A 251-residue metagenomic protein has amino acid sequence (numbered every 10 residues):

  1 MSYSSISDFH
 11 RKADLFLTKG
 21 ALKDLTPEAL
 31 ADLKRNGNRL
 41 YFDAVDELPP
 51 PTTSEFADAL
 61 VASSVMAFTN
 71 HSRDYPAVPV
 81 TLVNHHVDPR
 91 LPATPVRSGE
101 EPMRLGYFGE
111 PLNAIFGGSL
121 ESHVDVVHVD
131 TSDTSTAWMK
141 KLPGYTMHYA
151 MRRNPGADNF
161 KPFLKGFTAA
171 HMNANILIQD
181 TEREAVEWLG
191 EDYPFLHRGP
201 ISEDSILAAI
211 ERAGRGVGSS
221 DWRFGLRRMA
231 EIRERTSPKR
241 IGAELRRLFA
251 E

Functional and structural regions predicted by a protein language model:
M1-P76: Extended catalytic core of nucleotide-activated donor transferases of GT-like folds
L17-L22, A44-D46, S63-V65, Y107-P111 (+3 more regions): Structural motif
L40, I176-L177: Hydrophobic beta-strand scaffold residues
S63-V65, S72-D74, P79-R97: Conserved active-site segments centered on acidic
H85-G144, K165-G166: Conserved catalytic-core segment of nucleotide-activated headgroup transferases in glycan assembly
R90-T94, P200-D204, A208-A250: A charged, aromatic-enriched C-terminal amphipathic alpha-helix characteristic of glycosyltransferases across folds
T136, K140-H171, L177-W188: Nucleotide-sugar-dependent
E191-P200: A short acidic/histidine/glycine-rich donor-binding loop in glycosyltransferase catalytic cores
